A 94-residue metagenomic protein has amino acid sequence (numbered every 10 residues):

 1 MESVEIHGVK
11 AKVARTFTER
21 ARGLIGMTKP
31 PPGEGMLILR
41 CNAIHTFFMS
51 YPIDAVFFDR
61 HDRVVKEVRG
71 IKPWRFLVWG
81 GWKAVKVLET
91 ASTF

Functional and structural regions predicted by a protein language model:
M1-F94: Compact, glycine-rich, soluble single-domain proteins
